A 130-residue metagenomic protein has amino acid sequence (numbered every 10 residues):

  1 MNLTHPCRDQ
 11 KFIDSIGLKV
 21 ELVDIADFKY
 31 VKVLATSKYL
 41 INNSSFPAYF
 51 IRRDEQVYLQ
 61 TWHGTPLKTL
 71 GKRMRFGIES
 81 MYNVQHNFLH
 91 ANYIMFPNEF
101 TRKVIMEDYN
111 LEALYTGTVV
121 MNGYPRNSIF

Functional and structural regions predicted by a protein language model:
M1-F130: Active-site and donor-binding regions of nucleotide-sugar-utilizing enzymes
